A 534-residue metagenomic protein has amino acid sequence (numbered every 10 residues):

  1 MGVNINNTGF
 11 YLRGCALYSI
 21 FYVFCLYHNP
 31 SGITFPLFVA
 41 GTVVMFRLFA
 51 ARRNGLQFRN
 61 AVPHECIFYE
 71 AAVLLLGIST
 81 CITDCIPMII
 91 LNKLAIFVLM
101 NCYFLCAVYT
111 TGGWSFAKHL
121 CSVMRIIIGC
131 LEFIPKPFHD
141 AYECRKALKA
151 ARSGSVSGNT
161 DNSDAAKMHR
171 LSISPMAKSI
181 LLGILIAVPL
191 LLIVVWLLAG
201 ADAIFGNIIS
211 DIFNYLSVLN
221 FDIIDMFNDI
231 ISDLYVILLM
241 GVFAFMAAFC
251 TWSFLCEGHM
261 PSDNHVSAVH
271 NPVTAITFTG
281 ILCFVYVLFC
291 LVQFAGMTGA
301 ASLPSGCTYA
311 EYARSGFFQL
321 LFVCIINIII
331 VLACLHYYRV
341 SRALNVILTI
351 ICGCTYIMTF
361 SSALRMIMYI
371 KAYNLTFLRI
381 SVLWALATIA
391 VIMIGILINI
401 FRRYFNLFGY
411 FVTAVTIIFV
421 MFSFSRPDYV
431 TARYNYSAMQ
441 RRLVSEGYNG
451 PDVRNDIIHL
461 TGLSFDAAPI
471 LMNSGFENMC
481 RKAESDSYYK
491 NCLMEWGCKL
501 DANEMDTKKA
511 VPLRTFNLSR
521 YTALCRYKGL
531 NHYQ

Functional and structural regions predicted by a protein language model:
G2-G9, A51-P63, D140-A177, F249-T279 (+4 more regions): Juxtamembrane membrane-water interface segments of multi-pass membrane proteins, especially cytoplasmic-side
C25-N207, F245-C256: Transmembrane-helix bundle segments that line or gate the permeation/cavity pathway in multi-pass membrane proteins
M88-F104, F227-S262, V266, A275 (+5 more regions): Terminal, non-globular segments
W196-N214, C290-P304, F360-M368, T431: Membrane-helix interface motif
S217-M240, S305-I325, L375-A385: Short aromatic-rich membrane-water interface segments that cap or initiate transmembrane helices in multi-pass membrane
C283, F405-D428: Internal/C-terminal transmembrane anchor helices
V420-N449: Hydrophobic alpha-helical transmembrane segments in integral membrane proteins
D452, I458-Q534: Extracytosolic and intramembrane catalytic regions of membrane-associated proteins in envelope/secretory systems
